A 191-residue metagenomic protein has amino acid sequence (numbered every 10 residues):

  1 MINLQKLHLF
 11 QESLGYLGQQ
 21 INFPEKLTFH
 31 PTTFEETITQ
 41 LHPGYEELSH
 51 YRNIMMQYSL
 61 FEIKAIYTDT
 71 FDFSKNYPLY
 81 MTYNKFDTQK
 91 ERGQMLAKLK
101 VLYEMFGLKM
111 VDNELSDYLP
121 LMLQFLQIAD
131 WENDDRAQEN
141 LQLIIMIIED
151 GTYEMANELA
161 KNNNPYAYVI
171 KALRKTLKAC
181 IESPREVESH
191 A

Functional and structural regions predicted by a protein language model:
M1-A191: Charged, alpha-helix-forming regions
